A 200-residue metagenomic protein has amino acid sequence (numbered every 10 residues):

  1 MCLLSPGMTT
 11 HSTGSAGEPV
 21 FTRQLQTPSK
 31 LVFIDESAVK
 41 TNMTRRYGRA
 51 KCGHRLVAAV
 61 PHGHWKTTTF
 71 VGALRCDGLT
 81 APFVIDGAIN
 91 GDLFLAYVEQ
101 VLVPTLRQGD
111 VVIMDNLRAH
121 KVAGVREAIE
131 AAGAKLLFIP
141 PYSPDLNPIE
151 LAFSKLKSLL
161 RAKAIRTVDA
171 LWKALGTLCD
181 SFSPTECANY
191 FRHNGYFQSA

Functional and structural regions predicted by a protein language model:
M1-A200: Short functional hotspots at interaction and active-site rims
